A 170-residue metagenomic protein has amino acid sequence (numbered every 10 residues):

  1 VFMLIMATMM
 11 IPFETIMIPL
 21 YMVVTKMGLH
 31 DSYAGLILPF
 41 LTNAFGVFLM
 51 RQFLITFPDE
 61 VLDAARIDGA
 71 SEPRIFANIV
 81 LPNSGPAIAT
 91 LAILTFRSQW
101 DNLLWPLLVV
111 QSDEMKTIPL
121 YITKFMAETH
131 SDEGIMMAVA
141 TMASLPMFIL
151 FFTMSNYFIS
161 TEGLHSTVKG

Functional and structural regions predicted by a protein language model:
V1-G170: A hydrophobic, multi-pass inner-membrane permease signature
